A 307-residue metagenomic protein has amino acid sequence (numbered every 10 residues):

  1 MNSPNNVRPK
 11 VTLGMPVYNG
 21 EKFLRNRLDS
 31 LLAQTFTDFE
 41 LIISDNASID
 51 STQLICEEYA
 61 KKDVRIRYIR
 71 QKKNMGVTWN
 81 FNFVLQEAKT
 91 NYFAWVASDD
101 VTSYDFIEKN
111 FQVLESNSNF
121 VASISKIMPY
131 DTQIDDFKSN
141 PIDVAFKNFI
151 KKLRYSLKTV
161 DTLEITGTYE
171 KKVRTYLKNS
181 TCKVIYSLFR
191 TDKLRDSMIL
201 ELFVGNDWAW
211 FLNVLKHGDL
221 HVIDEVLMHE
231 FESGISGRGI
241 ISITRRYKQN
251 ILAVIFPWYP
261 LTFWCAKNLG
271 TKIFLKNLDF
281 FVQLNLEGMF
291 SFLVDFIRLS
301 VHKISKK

Functional and structural regions predicted by a protein language model:
N2-I240: Nucleotide-sugar donor-binding/catalytic module of glycosyltransferases that assemble extracellular/cell-envelope
Y155, F211-L212, V226-K272: Catalytic core of nucleotide-sugar-dependent glycosyltransferases
Q249-K307: Membrane-interface aromatic/basic loop that binds lipid-linked glycans or pyrophosphate carriers, typified by
